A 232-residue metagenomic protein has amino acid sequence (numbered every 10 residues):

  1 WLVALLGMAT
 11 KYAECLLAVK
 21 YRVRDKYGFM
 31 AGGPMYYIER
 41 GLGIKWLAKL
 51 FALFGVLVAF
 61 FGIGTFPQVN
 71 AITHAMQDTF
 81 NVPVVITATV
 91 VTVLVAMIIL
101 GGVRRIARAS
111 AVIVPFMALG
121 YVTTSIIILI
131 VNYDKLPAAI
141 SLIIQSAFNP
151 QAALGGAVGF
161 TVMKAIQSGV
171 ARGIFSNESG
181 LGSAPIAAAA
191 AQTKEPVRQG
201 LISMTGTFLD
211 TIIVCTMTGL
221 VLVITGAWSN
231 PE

Functional and structural regions predicted by a protein language model:
L2-A31, T92-V93, I224: Juxtamembrane transmembrane-helix boundary signature
L2-T10, L47, L53-F66, T205-M217: Membrane-embedded alpha-helical segments of transport systems, primarily multispan ion/solute transporters
E14-K20, T124-L142, P150, L154-A157 (+2 more regions): Extracellular/periplasmic helix-exit of transmembrane alpha-helices
C15, V19-F60, F80-N81, M204-T207: Transmembrane-helix boundary/entry motifs in multi-pass membrane transporters
A18-R24, I98, G173-E178, S183-P196 (+1 more regions): Helix-loop junctions at the membrane interface of multi-pass solute transporters
G33-Y36, N70-A71, G182-A191, V221-V223: Re-entrant/interfacial helical elements at transmembrane boundaries that shape and gate the permeation pathway
I44-F60, T89-V90, A152-S176, I213-V221: Select transmembrane alpha-helical segments in multipass membrane proteins
V69-M76, P83-I144: Membrane-interface loop-to-helix entry segments
